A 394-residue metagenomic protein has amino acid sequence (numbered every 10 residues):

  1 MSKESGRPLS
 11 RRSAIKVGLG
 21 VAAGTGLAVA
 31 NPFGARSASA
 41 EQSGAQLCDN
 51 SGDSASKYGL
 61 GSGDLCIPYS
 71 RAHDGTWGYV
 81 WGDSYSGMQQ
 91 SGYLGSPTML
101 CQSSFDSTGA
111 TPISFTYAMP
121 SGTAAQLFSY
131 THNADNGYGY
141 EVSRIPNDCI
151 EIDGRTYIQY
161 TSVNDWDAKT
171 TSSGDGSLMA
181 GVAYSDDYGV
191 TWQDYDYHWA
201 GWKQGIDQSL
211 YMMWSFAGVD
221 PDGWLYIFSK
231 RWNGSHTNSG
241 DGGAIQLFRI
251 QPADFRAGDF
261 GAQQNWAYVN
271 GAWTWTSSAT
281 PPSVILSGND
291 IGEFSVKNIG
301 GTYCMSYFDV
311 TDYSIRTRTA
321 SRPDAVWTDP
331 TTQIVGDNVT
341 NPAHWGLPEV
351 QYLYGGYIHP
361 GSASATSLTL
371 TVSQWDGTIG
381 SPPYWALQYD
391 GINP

Functional and structural regions predicted by a protein language model:
M1-S13, G20-S37: N-terminal secretory signal peptides
E41-G61, S70-V142, E151-G205, S229-N289 (+3 more regions): Beta-rich carbohydrate-recognition and catalytic domains
D64-R71, Y140-I152, S209-D222, E293-I299 (+1 more regions): Structural signature of eukaryotic scaffold interfaces centered on beta-propeller domains
L225-I227: Generic recognition of long tandem-repeat/solenoid scaffolds
W327-T328, Y352, G356: Catalytic cores of extracellular degradative/oxidative enzymes
